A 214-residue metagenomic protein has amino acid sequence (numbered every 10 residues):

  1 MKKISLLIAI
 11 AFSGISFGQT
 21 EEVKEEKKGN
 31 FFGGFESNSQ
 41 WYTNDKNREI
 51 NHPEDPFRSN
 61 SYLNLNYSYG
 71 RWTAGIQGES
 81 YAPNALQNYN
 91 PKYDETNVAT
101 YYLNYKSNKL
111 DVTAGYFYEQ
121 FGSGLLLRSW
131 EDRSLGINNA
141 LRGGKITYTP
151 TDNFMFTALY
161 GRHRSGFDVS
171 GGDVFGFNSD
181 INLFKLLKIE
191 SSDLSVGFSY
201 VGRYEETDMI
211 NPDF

Functional and structural regions predicted by a protein language model:
M1-F32: Bacterial Sec-dependent N-terminal signal peptides
E21-E36, Q40-R58, S68, T73-G78 (+5 more regions): Signature for the C-terminal beta-barrel architecture of outer-membrane proteins
Y62-N66: Histidine-anchored nucleotide/phosphate-binding helix
P83, L110, E119-F121: A short acidic, glycine/proline-enriched capping/turn motif at secondary-structure boundaries, especially helix N-cap
A99-Y102, L126-L127: A broadly used, surface-exposed interaction patch
Y101-Y105, L110-D111: Conserved oxyanion/phosphate-binding beta-strand-loop segments in alpha/beta enzyme cores
A114: Conserved, mostly hydrophobic/aromatic
Y118-L125, S129: Surface-exposed extracellular loop regions of Gram-negative outer-membrane beta-barrel proteins, predominantly
